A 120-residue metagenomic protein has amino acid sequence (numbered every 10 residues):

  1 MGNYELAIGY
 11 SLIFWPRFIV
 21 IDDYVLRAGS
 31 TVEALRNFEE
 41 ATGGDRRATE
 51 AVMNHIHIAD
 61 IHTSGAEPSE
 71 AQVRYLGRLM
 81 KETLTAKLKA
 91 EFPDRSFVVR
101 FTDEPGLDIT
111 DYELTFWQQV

Functional and structural regions predicted by a protein language model:
M1-E70: An N-terminal amphipathic alpha-helical segment
G65-V120: Acidic, proline/glycine-rich low-complexity IDRs
